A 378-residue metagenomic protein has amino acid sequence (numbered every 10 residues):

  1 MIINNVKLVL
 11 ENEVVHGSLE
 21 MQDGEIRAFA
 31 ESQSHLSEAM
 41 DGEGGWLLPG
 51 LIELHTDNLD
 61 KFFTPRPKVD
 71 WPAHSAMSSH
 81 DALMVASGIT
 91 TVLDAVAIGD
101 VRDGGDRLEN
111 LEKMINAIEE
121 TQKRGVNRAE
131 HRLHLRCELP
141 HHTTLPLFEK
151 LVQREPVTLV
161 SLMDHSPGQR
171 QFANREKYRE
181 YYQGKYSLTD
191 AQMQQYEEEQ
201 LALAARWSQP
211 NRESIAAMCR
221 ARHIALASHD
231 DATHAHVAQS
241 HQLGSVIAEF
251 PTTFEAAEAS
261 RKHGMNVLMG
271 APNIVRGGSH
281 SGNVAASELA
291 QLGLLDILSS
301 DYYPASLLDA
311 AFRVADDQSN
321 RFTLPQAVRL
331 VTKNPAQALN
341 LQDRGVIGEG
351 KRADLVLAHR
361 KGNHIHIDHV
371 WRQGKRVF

Functional and structural regions predicted by a protein language model:
M1, L8-L48: Histidine-rich, glycine-flanked metal-binding segment
V6, I26, K333, Q337 (+1 more regions): C-terminal cap of metal-dependent C-N hydrolases
G45-M114: Metal-associated gating/positioning segment near the N- to mid-region
I52-L54, V92-D94, A129-L135, T158-L162 (+4 more regions): Hydrophobic faces of well-ordered beta-strands that scaffold small-molecule active sites in alpha/beta enzyme cores
G99-D231, D301: Metal-coordinating catalytic core of metallo-dependent amide/deamination hydrolases
L135-P146, D230-H234, Q239, I247-E249 (+1 more regions): Active-site glycine- and acidic-residue-rich loops that bind and position anionic ligands or nucleotide-like cofactors
R154-T158, Q239-I247, K262-L268, L292-D296: Glycine-enriched alpha-helix->loop->beta-strand junction motifs that scaffold or abut catalytic
H263-N273, G277-A358: His/Asp/Glu-enriched, well-ordered alpha-helical/loop segment that forms or immediately abuts the divalent-metal
